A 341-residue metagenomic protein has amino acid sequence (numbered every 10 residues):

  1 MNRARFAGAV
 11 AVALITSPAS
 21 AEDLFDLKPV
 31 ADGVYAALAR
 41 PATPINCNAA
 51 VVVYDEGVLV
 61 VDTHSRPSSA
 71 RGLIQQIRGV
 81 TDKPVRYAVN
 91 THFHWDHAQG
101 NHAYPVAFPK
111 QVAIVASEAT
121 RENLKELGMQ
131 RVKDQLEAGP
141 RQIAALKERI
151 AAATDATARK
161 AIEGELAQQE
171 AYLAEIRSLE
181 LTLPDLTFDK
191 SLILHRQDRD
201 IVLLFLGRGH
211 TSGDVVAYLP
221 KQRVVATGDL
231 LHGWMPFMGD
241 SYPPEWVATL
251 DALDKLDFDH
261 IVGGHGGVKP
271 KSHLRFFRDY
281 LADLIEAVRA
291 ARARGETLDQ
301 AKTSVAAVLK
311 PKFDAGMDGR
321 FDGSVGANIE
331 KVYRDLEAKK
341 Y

Functional and structural regions predicted by a protein language model:
A7-S17: Bacterial N-terminal signal peptides
K28-G79, V215-D229: Conserved beta-strand hairpin/beta-sheet module of binuclear metal-dependent hydrolase folds, prominently
P29, R177-L183, T187-L219: Core dinuclear metal-dependent hydrolase active-site scaffold
V61-T63, R86-H94, V115-E118, L206 (+2 more regions): Active-site neighborhood of phospho(di)ester-bond hydrolases with catalytic His/Asp-centered motifs
R78-P184, I193: Active-site HxH/HxHxD metal-binding segment of metal-dependent hydrolases
D200-L256: Active-site-proximal loop/helix segments of hydrolase catalytic cores
P244-Q300, S304: Divalent-metal (often Zn2+) His-rich catalytic cores of metallo-beta-lactamase-fold enzymes
A293-Y341: C-terminal regulatory/interaction regions
